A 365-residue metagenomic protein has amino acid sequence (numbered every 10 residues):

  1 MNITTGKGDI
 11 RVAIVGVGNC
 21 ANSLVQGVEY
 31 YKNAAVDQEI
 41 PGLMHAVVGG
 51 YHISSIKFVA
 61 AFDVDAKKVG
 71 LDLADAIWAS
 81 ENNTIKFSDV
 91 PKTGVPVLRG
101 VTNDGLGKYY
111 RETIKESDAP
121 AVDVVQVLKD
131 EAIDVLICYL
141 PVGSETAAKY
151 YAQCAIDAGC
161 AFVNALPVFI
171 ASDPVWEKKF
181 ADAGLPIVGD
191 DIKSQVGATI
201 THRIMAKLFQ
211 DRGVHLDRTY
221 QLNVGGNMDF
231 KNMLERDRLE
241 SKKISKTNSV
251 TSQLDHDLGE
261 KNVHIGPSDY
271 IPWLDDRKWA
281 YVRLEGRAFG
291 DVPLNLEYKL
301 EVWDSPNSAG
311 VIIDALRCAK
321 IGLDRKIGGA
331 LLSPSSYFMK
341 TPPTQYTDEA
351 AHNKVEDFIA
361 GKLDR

Functional and structural regions predicted by a protein language model:
N2-Y151, D157, L239-I244, F289: N-terminal glycine-/serine-/threonine-rich beta1-alpha1-beta2 phosphate-ribose binding loop of Rossmann-like
V15, S54-K57, K68, D75-N82 (+3 more regions): Active-site-lining helix/loop region of Rossmann-like oxidoreductase modules
G16-N22, L140-T146, L166-S172, K193-T199 (+1 more regions): Gly/Ser/Thr-rich loops at beta-strand to alpha-helix junctions that form or flank small-molecule/cofactor-binding
C20-V28, V175, K179, I204: Alpha-helical scaffold elements adjacent to nucleotide-binding pockets in ATP/GTP-utilizing enzyme cores
P141-D157, A165-P186: Rossmann-fold NAD(P)-binding glycine/threonine-rich loop
F162, P186-I187, L216: Hydrophobic beta-strand scaffold residues
N307-R365: NAD(P)-dependent Rossmann-like dehydrogenase/reductase catalytic/cofactor-binding core
